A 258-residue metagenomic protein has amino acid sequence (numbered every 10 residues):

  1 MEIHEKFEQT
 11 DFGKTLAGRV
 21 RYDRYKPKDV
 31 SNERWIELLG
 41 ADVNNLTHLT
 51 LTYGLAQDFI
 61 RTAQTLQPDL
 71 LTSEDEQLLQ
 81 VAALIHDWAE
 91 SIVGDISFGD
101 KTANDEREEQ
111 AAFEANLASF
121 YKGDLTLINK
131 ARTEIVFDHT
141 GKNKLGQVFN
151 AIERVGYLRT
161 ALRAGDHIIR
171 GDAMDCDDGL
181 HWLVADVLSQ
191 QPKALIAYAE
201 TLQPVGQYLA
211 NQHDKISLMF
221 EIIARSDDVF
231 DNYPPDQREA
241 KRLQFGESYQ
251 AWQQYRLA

Functional and structural regions predicted by a protein language model:
M1-A258: Alpha-helical, largely C-terminal catalytic domains that coordinate divalent metal ions via clustered Asp/Glu/His
